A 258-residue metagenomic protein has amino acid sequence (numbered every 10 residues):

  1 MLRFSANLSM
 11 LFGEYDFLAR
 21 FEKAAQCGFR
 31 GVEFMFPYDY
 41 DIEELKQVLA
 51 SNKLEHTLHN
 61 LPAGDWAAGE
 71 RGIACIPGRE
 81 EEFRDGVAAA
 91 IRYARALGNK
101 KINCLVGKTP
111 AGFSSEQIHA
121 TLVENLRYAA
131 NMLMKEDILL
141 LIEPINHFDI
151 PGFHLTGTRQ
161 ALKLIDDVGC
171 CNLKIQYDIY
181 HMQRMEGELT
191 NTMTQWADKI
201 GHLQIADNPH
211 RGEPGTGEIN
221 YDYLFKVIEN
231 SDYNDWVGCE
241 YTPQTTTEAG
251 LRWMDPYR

Functional and structural regions predicted by a protein language model:
M1-G28, Y38, A89-R92, G98-K100 (+2 more regions): Histidine-acidic metal/acid-base catalytic patches
M1-S9, L58-A74, V106-P110, I145: N-terminal small/glycine-rich loop or linker at the start of catalytic domains across soluble metabolic enzymes
A25, A50, R95, A130 (+2 more regions): Anion (oxyanion) recognition and catalysis
F29, L54, I138, Y233: Short phosphate-binding/catalytic loops that engage adenosine nucleotides
E33, T57-N60, N103, L141 (+2 more regions): Conserved beta-strand positions in the central sheet of alpha/beta enzyme cores
E33-E55, N60, V106-S114, D149 (+1 more regions): Glycine-rich, proline-tolerant flexible connector loops at the mouths of alpha/beta enzymes
E43-Q47, G69-G72, S114-Q117, F153-L155 (+2 more regions): Short secondary-structure transition/capping segments
I73-K174, R184: Active-site acidic/histidine proton-transfer and metal-coordination neighborhood in alpha/beta enzyme cores
